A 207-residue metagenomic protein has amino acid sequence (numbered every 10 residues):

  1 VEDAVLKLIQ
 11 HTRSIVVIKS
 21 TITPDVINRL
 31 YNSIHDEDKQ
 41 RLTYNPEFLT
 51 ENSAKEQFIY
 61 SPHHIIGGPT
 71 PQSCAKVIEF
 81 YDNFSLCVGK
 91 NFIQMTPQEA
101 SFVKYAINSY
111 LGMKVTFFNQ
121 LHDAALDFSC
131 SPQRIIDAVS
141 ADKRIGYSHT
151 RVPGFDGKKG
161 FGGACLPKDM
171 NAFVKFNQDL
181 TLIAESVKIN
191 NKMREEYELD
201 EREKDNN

Functional and structural regions predicted by a protein language model:
V1-E51: Rossmann-like NAD(P)(H) cofactor-binding subdomain of soluble oxidoreductases
V1-L8, V77, Y197, E201: Generic hydrophobic alpha-helical segments
I18, S109, D123, F161 (+1 more regions): Conserved short-loop catalytic and cofactor-binding motifs
D25, A75, K168: Residues that form or flank phosphate/diphosphate-binding pockets in enzymes that use nucleotide phosphates
R29-T43, T50, A54-S148, F176-D179 (+1 more regions): Internal alpha-helical scaffold of NAD(P)-dependent oxidoreductase catalytic cores
L126-N207: NAD(P)-dependent Rossmann-like dehydrogenase/reductase catalytic/cofactor-binding core
